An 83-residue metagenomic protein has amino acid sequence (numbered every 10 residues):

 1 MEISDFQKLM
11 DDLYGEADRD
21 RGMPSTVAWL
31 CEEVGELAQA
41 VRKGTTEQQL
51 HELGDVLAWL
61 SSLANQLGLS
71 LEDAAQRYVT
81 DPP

Functional and structural regions predicted by a protein language model:
M1-L53, L57-P83: Flexible "arm" and connector segments at domain edges
